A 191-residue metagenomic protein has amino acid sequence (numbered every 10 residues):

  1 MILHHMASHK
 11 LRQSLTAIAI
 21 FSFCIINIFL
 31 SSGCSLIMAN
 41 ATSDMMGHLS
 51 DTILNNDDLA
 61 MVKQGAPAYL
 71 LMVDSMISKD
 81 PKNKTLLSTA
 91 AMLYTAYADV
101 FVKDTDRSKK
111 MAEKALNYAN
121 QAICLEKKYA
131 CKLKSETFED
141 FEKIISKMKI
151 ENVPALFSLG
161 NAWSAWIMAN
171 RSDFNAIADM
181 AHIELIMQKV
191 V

Functional and structural regions predicted by a protein language model:
M1-Q13: N-terminal secretory signal peptides that target proteins for export/translocation
A17-S32: Bacterial N-terminal signal peptides
I28-N56: Bacterial Sec signal peptide processing site at the extreme N-terminus
S43-D51, K82-V100, K127, M148-A169: Amphipathic alpha-helical repeat scaffolds of TPR domains
L54-V62, D99-A112, I167-D179: Short coil/turn connectors between adjacent alpha-helices in alpha-solenoid helical repeat scaffolds
V62-D80, M111-A122, D140-E142, D179-V191: Amphipathic alpha-helices of TPR/Sel1-like and other helical repeat/solenoid scaffolds
I77-S146: Intrinsically disordered, glycine/charged-rich N-terminal periplasmic/extracytoplasmic linker segments that lie
E139-V191: Extended amphipathic alpha-helical interaction segments
